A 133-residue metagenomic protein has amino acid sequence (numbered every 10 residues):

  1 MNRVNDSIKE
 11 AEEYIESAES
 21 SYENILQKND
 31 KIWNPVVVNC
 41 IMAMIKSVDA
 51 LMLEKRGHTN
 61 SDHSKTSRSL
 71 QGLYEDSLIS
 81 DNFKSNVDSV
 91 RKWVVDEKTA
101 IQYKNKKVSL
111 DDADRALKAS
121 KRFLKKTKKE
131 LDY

Functional and structural regions predicted by a protein language model:
M1-Y133: Terminal alpha-helical segments
